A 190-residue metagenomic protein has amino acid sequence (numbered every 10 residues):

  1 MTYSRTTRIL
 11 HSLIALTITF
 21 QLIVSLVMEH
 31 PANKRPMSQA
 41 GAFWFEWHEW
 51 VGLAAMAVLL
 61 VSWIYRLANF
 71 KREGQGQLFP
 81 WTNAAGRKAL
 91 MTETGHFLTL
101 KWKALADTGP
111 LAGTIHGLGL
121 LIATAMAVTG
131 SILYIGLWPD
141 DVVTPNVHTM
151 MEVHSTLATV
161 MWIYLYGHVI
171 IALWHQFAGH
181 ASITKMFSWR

Functional and structural regions predicted by a protein language model:
M1-R190: Membrane-embedded alpha-helical bundles that constitute the cytochrome b-like, heme-associated redox core of multi-pass
